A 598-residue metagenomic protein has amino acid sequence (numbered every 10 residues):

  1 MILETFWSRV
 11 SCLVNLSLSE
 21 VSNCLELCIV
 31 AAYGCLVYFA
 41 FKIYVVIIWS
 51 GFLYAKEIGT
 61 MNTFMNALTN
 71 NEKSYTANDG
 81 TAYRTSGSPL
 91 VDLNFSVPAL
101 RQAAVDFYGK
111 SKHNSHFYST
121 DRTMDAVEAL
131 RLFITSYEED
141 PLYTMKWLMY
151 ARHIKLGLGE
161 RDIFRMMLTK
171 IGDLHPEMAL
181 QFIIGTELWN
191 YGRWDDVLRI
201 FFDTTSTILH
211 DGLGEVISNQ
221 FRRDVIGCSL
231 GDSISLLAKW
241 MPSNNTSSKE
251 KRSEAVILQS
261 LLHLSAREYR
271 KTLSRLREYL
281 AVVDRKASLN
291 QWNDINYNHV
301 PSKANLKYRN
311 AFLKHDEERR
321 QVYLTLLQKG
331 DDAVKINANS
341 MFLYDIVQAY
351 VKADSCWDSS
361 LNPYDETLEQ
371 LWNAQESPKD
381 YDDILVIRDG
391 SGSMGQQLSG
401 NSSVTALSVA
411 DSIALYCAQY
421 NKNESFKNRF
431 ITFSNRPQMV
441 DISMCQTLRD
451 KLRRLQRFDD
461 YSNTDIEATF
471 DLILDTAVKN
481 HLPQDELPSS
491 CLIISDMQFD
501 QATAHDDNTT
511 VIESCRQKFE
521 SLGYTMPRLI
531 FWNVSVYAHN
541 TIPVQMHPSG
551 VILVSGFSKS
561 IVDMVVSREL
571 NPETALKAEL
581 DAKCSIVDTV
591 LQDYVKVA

Functional and structural regions predicted by a protein language model:
M1, C28, K42, V46-I47 (+1 more regions): Generic short N-terminal amphipathic or hydrophobic helices
T5, A31-A32, A40, A55: Ala/Thr-enriched low-complexity intrinsically disordered regions
S8-C12, S17-S22: Low-acidity, Ser/Thr- and Arg-rich intrinsically disordered low-complexity segments
V37-A40, A55-V409, Q419-A598: Long lumenal/extracellular ectodomains of secretory and single-pass membrane proteins
